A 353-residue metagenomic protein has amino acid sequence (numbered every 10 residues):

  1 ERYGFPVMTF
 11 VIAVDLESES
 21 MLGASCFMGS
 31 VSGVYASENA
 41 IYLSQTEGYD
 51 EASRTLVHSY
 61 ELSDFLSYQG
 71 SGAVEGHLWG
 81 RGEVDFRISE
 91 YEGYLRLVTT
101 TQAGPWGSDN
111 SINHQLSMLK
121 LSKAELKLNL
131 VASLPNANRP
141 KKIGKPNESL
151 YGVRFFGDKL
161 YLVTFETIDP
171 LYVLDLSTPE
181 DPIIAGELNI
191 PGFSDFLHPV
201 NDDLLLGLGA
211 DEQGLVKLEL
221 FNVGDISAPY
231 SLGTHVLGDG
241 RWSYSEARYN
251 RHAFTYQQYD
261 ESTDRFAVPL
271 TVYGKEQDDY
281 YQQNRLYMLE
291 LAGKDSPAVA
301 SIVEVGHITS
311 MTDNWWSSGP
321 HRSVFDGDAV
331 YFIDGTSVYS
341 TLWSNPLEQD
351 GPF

Functional and structural regions predicted by a protein language model:
E1-F353: Beta-sheet-rich non-transmembrane sensory/scaffold domains
